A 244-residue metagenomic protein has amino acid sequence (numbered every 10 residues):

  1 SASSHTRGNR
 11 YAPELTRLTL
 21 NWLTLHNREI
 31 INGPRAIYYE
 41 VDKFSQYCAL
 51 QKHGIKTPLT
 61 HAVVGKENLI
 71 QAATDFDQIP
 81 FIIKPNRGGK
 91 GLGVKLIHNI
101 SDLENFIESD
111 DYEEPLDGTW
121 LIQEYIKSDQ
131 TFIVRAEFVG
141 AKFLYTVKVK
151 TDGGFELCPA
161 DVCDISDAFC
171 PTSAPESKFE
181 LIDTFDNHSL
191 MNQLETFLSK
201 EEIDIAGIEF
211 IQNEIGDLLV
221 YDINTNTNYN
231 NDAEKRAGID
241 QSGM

Functional and structural regions predicted by a protein language model:
S1-V64, Q71: Conserved N-proximal alpha/beta basic substrate-recognition cap immediately N-terminal to, or forming the N-lobe
N68-A72, D102: Short acidic active-site motifs
A73-I83: Acidic/histidine-enriched active-site and ligand-binding environments that engage anionic O-linkages
F81, L121, L144-Y145, A206 (+1 more regions): Protein kinase-like catalytic core scaffold
L92-F197: Phosphate-binding site of ATP-dependent enzymes
F185, S199-I203, Q212-M244: C-terminal active-site "lid" helix and adjoining low-complexity regulatory extension at the edge of ATP-using catalytic
I208-F210: Hydrophobic residue at the +6 position relative to the catalytic HRD Asp in the kinase catalytic loop
